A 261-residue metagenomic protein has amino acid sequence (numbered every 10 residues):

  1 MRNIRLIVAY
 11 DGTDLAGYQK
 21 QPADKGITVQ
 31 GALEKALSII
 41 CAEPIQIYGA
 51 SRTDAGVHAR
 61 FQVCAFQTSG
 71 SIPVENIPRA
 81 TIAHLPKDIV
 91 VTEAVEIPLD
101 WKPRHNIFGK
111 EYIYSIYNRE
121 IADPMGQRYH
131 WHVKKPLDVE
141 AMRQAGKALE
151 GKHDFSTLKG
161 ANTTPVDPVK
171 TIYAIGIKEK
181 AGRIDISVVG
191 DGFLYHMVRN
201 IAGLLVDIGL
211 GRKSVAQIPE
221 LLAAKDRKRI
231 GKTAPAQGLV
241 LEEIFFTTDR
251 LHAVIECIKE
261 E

Functional and structural regions predicted by a protein language model:
M1-E261: Structured-RNA-binding interfaces characteristic of tRNA pseudouridine synthases
